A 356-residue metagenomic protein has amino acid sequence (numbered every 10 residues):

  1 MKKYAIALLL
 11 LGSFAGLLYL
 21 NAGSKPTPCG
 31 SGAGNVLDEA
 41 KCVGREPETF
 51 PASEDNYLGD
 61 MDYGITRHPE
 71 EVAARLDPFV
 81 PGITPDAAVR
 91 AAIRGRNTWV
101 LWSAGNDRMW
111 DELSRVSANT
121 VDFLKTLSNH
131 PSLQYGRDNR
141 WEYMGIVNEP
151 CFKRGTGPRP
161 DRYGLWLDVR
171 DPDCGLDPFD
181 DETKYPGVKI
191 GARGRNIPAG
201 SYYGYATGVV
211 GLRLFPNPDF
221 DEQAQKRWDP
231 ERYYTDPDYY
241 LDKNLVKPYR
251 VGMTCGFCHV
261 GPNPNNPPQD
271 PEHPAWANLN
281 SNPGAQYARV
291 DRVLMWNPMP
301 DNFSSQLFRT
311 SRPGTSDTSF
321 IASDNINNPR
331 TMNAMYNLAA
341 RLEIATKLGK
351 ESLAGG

Functional and structural regions predicted by a protein language model:
M1-K3: Short, low-complexity patches enriched in S/T/P/G
A5-Y19: Hydrophobic membrane-insertion alpha-helices, especially the h-region of bacterial N-terminal signal peptides
A15-C29: Membrane-interface motif at the C-terminal end of an N-terminal transmembrane signal
P26-G356: Extended surface/linker regions that mediate inter-domain or inter-protein docking in multi-component redox
